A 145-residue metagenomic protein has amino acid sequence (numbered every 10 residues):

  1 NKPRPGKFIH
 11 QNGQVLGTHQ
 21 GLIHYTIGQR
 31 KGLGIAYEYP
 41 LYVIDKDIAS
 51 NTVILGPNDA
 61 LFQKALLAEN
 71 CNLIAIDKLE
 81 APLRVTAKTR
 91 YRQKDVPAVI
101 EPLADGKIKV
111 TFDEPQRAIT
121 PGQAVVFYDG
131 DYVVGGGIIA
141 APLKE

Functional and structural regions predicted by a protein language model:
N1-E145: AMP-forming adenylation/ATP pyrophosphatase catalytic core
